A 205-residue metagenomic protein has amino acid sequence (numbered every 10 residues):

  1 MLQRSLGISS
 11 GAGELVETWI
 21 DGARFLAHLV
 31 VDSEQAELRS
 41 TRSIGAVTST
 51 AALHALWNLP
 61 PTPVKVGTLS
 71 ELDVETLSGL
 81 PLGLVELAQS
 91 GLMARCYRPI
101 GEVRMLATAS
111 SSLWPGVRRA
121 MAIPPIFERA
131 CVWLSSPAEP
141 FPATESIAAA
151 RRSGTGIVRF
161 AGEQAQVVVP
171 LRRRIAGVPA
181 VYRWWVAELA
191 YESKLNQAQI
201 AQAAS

Functional and structural regions predicted by a protein language model:
M1-V47, L56, L84-E86, S205: Charged, glycine-rich intrinsically disordered N-terminal tails and low-complexity linkers that flank
R24-E34, A94-R95, I100-L113, I123: Conserved catalytic cores of phosphodiester-cleaving nucleases, focusing on short active-site segments
Q35-A51, L92-Y97, R151-S205: Non-catalytic C-terminal interaction segments of nucleic acid-processing enzymes
R39-L72: Short amphipathic alpha-helical interface segments
L69-L87: Basic amphipathic alpha-helical segments that dock to polyanions
V74-L77, M121, I147: Short glycine-/small-residue-rich flexible loop motifs, especially phosphate/cofactor-binding loops
S112-P115, F127-A165: Nucleic-acid nuclease catalytic cores
V117-P125: Histidine-anchored nucleotide/phosphate-binding helix
